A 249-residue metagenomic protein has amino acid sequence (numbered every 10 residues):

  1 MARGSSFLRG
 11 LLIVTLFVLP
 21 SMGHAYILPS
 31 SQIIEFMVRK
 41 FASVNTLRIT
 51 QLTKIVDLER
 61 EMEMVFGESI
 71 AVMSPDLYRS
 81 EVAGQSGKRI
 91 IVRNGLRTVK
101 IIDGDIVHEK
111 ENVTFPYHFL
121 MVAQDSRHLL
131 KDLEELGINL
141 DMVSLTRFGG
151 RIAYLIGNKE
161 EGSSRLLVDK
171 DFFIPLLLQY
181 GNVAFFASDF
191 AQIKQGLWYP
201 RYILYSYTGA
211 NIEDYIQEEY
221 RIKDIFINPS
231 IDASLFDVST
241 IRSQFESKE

Functional and structural regions predicted by a protein language model:
M1-L11: Bacterial N-terminal signal peptides that target proteins for export
G10-S21: Bacterial N-terminal signal peptides
H24-I27, A83-K88, I138, M142 (+3 more regions): Peripheral terminal and inter-domain segments
Y26-D105, D141: N-terminal mature ectodomain segment of secretory-pathway/periplasmic proteins
Y26-I33, S43, R97-S163, I231-E249: Flexible, processing/modification-adjacent segments and terminal tails in exported/periplasmic/extracellular proteins
L52, V72, F119-D132, L166-I174: Short, basic/low-complexity N-terminal boundary segments at the transition from targeting/disordered tails
K88-N94, K110-V113, F119-L120, R165-L167 (+4 more regions): A short, polar/proline- and glycine-enriched secondary-structure boundary/capping micro-motif
G149-F236: Gly/Pro-enriched, hydrophobic low-complexity segments that function as extracytoplasmic propeptides/linkers
